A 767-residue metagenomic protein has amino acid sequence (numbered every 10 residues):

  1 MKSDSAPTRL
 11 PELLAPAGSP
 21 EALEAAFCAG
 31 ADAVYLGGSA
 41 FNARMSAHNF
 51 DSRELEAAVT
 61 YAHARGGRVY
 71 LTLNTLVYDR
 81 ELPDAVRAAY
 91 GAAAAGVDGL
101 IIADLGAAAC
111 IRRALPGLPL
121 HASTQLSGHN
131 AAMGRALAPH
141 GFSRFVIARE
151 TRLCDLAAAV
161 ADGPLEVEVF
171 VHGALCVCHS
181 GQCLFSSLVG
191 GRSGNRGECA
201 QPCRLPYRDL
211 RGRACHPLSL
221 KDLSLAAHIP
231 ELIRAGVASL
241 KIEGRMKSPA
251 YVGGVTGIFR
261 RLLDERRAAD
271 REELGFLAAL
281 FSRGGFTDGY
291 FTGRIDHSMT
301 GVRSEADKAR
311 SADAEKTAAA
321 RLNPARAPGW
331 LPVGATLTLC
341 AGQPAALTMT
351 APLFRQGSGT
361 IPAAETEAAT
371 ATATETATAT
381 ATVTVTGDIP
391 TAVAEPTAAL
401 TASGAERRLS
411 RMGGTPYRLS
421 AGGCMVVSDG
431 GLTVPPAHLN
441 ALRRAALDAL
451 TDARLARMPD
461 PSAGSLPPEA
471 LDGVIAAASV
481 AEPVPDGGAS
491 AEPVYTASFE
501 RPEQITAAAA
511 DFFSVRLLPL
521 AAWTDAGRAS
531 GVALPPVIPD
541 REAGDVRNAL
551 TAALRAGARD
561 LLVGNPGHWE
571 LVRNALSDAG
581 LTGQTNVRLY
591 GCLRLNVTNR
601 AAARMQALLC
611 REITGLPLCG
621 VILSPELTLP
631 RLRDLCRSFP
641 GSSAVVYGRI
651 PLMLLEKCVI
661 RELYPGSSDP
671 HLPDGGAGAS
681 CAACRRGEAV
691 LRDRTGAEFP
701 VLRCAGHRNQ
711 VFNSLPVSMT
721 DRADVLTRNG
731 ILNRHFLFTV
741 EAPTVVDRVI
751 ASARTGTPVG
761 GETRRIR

Functional and structural regions predicted by a protein language model:
M1-C28, A33-R44, E56-V59, R65-A93 (+6 more regions): Surface-exposed amphipathic alpha-helical tracts and adjacent flexible/coil segments at the periphery of soluble enzymes
F50-L55: Glycine-rich, highly charged phosphate/nucleotide-binding loops
